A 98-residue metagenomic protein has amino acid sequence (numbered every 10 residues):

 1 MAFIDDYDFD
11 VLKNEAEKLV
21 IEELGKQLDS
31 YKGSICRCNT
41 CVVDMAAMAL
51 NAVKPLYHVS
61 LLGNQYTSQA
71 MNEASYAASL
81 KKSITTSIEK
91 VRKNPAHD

Functional and structural regions predicted by a protein language model:
M1-D98: Intrinsically disordered, low-complexity, basic-enriched segments
